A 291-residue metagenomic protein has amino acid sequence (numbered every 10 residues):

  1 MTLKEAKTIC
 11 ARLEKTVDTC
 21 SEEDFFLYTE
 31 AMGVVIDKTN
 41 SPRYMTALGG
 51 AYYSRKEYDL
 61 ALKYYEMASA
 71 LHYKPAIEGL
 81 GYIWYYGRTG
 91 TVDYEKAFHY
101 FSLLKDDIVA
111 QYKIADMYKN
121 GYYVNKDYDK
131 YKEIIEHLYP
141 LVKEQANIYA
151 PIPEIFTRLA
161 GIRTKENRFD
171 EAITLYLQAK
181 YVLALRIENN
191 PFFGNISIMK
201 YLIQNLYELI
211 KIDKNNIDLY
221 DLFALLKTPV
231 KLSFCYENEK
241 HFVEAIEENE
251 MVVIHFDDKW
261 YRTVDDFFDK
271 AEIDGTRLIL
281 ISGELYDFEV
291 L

Functional and structural regions predicted by a protein language model:
T2, A6-I9, M32, M45 (+6 more regions): TPR repeat positional signature
K4-E30, R43-S54: Alpha-helical segment of the N-proximal tetratricopeptide repeat
R12, A47-Y53, G81-Y86, Q111 (+3 more regions): Hydrophobic face of amphipathic alpha-helices that form TPR/SEL1-like repeat modules and related alpha-solenoid
E14-D18, S54-K56, Y86-T91, A115-N125 (+3 more regions): Short coil/turn linking the two alpha-helices of tandem helical-hairpin repeats
K38-P42, L71-K74, Y86-R88, D106-Q111 (+5 more regions): Short helix-capping/linker turns of helical repeat alpha-solenoids
